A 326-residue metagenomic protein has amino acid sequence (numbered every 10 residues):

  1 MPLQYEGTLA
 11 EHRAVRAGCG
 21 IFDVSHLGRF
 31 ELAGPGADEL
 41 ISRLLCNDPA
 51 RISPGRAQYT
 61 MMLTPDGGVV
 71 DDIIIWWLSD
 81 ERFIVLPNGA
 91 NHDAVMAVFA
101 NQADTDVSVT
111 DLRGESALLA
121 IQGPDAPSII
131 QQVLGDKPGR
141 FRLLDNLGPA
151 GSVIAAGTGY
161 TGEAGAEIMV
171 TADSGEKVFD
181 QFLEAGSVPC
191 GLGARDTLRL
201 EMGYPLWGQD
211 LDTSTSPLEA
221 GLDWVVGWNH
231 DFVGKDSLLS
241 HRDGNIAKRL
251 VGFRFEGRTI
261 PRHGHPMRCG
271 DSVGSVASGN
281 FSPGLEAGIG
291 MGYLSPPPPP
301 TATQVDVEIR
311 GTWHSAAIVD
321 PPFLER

Functional and structural regions predicted by a protein language model:
M1-L3, L9, L78-R326: Conserved, structured C-terminal
M1-T60, G68, G193: Acidic, proline/glycine-enriched N-terminal capping motif
E11-V15, D66-V69, I73, D104 (+1 more regions): Membrane-targeting and insertion segments and their boundary/processing signals
P35-V69, P124-V153: Internal amphipathic helical hairpin motif
D48-Q102: Well-ordered mid-protein domain cores that form the structural environment of catalytic cofactors
